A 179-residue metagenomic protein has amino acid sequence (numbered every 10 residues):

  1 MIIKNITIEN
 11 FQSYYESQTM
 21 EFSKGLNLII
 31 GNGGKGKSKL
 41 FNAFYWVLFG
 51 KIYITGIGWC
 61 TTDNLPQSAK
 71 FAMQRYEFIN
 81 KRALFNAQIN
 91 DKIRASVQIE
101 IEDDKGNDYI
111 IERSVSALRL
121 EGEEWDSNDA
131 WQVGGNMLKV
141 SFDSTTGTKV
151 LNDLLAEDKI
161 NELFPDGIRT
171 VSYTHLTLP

Functional and structural regions predicted by a protein language model:
M1-I54, W59-Q67: Pre-Walker A-like glycine/lysine-rich segment at the N-terminus of P-loop NTPase domains
K4-I6, D91-Q98: Short, hydrophobic/aromatic-rich segments at coil-to-beta transitions
T7, Q98-E102, E112-S114: Residue-level recognition of well-ordered beta-strand positions that form the cores of beta-sheet-rich folds across
S13, D104-G106: Glycine-centered tight beta-turn/hairpin loop motif at sheet-sheet or coil-to-beta transitions
S17, R94-S96, I110: Intrinsic-disorder/low-complexity, polar/charged segments enriched in Ser/Thr/Lys/Arg/Asp/Glu/Gln
C60, A69-E77, K81-L84, D108-Y173: Glycine-rich phosphate-binding loops of NTPases
A87-R94, D104: A short catalytic or substrate-binding loop motif that flags glycine-/basic-rich loops and adjacent residues that bind
T174-P179: Conserved small/polar residues in nucleotide/adenosyl-binding loops
